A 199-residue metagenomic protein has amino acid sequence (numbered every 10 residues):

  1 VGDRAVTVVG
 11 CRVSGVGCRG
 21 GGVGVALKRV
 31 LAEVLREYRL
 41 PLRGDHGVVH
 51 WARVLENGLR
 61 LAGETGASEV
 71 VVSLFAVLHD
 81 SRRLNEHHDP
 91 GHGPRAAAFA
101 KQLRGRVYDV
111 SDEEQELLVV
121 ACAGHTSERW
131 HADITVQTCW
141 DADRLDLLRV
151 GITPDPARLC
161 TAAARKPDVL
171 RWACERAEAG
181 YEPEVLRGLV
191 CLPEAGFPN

Functional and structural regions predicted by a protein language model:
C11-G21: Intrinsic disorder
G22-V25, R39-A67, L78, R106 (+1 more regions): Divalent metal-dependent phosphate-bond-processing catalytic cores, especially two-metal-ion Mg2+/Mn2+ enzymes that act
A26-V30, A67-L74: Short coil-to-beta-strand
V30-P41: Generic N-terminal amphipathic, Lys/Arg-enriched alpha-helix
V48, A52-L55, S73, D112-A123: Short, well-structured alpha-helical segments
V54-G58, G91-R106: An active-site-proximal "capping" alpha-helix that borders the catalytic cofactor pocket
E69-H88, H92, A96, V119-T126 (+1 more regions): His-Asp-centered metal-binding catalytic motifs of divalent-metal-dependent phosphohydrolases/nucleases
